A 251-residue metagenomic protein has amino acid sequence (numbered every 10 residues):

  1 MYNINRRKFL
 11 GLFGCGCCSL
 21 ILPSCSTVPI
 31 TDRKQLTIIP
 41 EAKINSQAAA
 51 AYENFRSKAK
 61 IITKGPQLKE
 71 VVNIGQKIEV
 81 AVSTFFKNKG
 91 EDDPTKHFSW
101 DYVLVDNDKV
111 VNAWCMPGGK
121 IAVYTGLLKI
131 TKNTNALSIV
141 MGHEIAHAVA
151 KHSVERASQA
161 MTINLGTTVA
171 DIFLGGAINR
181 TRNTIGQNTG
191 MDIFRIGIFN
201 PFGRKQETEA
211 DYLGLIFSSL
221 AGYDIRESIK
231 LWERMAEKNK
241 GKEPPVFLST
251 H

Functional and structural regions predicted by a protein language model:
Y2-H251: A Zn2+-metalloprotease active-site environment signal
